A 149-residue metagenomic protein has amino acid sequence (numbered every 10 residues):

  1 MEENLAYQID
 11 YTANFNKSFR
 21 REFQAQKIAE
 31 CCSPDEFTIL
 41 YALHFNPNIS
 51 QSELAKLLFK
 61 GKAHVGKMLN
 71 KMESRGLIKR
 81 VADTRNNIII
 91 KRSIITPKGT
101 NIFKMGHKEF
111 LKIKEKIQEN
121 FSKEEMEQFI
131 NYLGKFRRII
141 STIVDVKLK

Functional and structural regions predicted by a protein language model:
M1, K123-K149: C-terminal regulatory/oligomerization modules of transcriptional regulators
M1-E30, L77: N-terminal leader segment of winged-helix/HTH proteins
L5, P34-E36, K98, E125: N-terminal positioning helix adjacent to the helix-turn-helix/winged-helix DNA-binding module
T12-F23, L58, I102-Q118, F136-K147: Alpha-helical linker/hinge and terminal dimerization helices associated with HTH transcriptional regulators
R20-H64: N-terminal helix-turn-helix DNA-binding core of bacterial DNA-binding proteins
Y41-F45, H107, G134: Short, locally clustered residues in the helix-turn-helix/winged-helix DNA-binding domain
K71-N131: Charged, amphipathic alpha-helical coiled-coil/dimerization segments
